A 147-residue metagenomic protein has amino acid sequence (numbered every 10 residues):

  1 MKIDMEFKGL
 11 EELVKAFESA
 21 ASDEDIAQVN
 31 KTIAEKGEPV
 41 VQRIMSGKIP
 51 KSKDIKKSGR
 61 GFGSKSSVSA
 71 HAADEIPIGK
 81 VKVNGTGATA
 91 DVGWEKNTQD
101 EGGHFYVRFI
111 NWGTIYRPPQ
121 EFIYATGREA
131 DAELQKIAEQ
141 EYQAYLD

Functional and structural regions predicted by a protein language model:
M1-A90, K96-D147: Short, Lys/Arg-rich flexible segments
